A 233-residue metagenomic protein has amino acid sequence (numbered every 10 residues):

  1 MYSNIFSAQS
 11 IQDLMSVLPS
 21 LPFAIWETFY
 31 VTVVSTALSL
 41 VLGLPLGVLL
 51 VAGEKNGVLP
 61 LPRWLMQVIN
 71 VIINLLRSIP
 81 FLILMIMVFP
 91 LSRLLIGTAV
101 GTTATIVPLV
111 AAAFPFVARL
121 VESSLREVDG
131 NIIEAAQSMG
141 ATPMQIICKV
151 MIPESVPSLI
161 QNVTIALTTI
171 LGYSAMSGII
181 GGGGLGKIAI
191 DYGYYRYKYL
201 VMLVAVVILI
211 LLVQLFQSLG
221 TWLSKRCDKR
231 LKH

Functional and structural regions predicted by a protein language model:
M1-S35, P60-N70: Periplasmic/extracellular loop-to-transmembrane helix junction in inner-membrane transport proteins
L21-A52, V163: Transmembrane alpha-helix signature in integral membrane proteins
F23, E27-V31, R77, F81-F116 (+1 more regions): Loop-to-helix entry region at the N-terminal start of transmembrane alpha-helices in multi-pass membrane transporters
L49-M87, L109, F114, R119-S123: Cytoplasmic-entry segments and transmembrane alpha-helices of multi-pass inner-membrane transporters
L49-N56, M202-H233: C-terminal transmembrane helix and the adjacent membrane-cytosol boundary/short C-terminal tail of inner/organellar
L125-S155, G182, Y195: Short helix-to-coil transition segments within interhelical loops that connect adjacent transmembrane helices
P143-M176: Transmembrane alpha-helices
Y173-L203, V207-I208, D228, H233: Glycine-rich helix-loop "coupling/hinge" segments at transmembrane-helix boundaries in multipass transporters
